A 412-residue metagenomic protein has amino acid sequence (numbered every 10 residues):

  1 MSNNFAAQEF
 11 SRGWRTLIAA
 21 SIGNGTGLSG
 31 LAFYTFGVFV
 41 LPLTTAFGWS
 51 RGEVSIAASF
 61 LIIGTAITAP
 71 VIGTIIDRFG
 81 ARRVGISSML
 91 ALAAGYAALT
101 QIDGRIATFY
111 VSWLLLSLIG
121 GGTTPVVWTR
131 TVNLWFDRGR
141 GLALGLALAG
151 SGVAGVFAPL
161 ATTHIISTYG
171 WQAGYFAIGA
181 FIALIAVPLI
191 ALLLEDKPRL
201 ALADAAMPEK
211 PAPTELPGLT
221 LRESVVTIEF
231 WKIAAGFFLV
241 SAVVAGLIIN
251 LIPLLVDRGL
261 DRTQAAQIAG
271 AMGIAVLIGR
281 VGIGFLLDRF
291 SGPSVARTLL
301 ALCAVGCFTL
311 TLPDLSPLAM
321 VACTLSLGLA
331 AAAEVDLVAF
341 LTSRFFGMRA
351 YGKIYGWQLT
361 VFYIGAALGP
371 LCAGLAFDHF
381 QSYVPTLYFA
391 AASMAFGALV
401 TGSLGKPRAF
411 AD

Functional and structural regions predicted by a protein language model:
G25, A107-T123, F238, A319-A333: Hydrophobic core of transmembrane alpha-helices in multi-pass small-molecule transporters, especially MFS/SLC-type
F36-L41, R222-I278, G369: Extracytoplasmic gate region of multi-pass secondary transporters
L43, T123-F136, A333-F346: Intracellular juxtamembrane helix-capping segments at the cytosolic ends of symmetry-related transmembrane helices
S59-T74, G270-I283: Central cavity-lining transmembrane alpha-helices of secondary-active solute carriers, predominantly the Major
L90-G104, L302-D314: C-terminal ends and interior cores of transmembrane alpha-helices in multi-pass membrane transporters/permeases
S151-P198: Helix-loop-helix hairpin linking two adjacent transmembrane segments in secondary transporters
G155, F345-F380: A late C-terminal transmembrane helix in Major Facilitator Superfamily
V244, G270-V276, G282-F285, R289-L341: C-terminal transmembrane helical hairpin of 12-TM major facilitator-type secondary transporters
